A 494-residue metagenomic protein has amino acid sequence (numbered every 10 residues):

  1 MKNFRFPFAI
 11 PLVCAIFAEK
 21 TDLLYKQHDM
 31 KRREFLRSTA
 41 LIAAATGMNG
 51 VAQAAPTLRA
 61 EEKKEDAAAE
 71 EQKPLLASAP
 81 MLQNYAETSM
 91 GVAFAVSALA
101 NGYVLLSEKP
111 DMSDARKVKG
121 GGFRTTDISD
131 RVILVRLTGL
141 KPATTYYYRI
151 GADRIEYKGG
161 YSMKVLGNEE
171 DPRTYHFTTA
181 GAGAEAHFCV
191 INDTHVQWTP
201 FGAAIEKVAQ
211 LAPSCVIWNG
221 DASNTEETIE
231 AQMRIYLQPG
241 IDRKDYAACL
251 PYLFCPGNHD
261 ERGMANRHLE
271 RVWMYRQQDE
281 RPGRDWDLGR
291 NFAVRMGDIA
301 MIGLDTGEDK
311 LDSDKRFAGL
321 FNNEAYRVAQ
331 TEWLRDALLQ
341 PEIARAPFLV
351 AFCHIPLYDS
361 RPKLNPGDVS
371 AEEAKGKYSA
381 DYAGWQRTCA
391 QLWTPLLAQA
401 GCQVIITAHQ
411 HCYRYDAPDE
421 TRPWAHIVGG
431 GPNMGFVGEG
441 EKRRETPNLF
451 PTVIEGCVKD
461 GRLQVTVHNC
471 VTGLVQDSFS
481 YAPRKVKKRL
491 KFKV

Functional and structural regions predicted by a protein language model:
N3-M30, E34, A43-A44, P56-L58: N-terminal secretory signal peptides
K31-V190, A209-L211, L349, E455-V494: Acidic, histidine-bearing metal-coordination/catalytic regions of metal-dependent phosphoesterases
Y147-A180, E230-A344, S370-A380, L392 (+3 more regions): Extended active-site neighborhood of metal-dependent phosphoesterases/phosphodiesterases
E185-C255, D260-E261: Conserved, compact domain cores that house catalytic/ligand-binding motifs in diverse enzymes and effector modules
I191-H195, G220-A222, N258-H259, T306-G307 (+3 more regions): Active-site metal-binding loops of divalent metal-dependent hydrolases
P341-P362: Short acidic, glycine-rich surface-loop motifs adjacent to enzyme active sites
F348, C402-H409: Metal-dependent active-site segment of extracytoplasmic phospho-/sulfohydrolases and closely related
D359-Q386: Flexible internal linker/loop segments at domain or repeat junctions
